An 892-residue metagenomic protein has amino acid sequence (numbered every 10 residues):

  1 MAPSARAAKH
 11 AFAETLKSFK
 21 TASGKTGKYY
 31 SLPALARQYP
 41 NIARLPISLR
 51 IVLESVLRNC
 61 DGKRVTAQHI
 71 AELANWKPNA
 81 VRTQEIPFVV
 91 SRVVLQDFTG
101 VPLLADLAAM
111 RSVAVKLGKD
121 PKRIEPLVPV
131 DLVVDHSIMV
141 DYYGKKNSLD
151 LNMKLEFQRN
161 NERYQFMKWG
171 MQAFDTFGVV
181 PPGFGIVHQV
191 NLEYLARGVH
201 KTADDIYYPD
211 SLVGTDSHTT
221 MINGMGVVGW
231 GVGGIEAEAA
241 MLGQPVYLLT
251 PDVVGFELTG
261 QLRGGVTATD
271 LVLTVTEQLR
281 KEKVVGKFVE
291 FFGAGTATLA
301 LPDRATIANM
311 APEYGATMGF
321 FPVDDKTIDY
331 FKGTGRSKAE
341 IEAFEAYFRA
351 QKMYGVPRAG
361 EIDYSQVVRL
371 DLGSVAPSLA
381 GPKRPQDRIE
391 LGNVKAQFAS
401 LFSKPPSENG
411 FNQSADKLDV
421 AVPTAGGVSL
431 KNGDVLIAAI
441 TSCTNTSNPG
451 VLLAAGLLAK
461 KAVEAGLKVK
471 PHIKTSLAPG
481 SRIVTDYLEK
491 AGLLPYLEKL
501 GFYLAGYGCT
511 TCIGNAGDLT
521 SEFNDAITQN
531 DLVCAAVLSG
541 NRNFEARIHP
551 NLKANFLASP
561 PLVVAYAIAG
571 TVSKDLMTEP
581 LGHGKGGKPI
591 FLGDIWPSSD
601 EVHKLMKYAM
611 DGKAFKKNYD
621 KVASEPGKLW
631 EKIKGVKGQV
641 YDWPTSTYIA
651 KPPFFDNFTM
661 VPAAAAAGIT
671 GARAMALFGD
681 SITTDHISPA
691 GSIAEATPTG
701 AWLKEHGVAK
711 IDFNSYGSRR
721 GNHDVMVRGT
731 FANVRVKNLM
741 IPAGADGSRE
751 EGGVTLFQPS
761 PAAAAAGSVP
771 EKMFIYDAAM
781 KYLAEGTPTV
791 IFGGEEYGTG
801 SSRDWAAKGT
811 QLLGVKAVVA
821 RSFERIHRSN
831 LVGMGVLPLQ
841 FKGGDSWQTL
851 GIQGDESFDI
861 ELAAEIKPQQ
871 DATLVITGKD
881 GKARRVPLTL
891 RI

Functional and structural regions predicted by a protein language model:
A2-I892: Fe-S-dependent hydro-lyases/dehydratases of central metabolism
